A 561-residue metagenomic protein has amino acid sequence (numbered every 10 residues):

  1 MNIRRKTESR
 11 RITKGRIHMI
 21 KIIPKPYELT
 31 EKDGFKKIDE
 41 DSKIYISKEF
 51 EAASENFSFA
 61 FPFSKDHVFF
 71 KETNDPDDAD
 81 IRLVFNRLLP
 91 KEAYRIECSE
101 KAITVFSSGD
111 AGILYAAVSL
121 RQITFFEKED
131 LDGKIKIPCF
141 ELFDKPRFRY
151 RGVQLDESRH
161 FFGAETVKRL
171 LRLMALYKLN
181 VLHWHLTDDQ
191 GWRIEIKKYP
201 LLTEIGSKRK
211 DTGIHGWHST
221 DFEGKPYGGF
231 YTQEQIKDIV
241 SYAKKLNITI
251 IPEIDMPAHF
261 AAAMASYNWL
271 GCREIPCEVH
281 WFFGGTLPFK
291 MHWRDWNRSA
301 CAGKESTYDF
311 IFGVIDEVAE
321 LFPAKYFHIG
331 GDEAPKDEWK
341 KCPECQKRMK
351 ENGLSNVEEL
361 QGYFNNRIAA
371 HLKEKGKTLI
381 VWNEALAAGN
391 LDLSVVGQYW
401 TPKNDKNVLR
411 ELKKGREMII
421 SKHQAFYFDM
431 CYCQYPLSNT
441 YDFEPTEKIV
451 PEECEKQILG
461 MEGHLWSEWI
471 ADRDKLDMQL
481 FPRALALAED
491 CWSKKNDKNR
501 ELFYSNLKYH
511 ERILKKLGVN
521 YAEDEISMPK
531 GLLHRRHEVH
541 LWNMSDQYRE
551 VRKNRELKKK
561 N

Functional and structural regions predicted by a protein language model:
M1-H18: N-terminal amphipathic/basic-hydrophobic helices that include classical n-h-c signal peptides and signal-anchor
K14-R151, L379-N383, Y509-V519, E523-Q547 (+1 more regions): Acidic, contiguous N-terminal accessory segments
S47, G229, T286, K290 (+6 more regions): Hydrophobic alpha-helical scaffolding
A52-A53, F161-G163, D189-E195, P257-A263 (+6 more regions): Flexible loop/turn segments at secondary-structure boundaries
L89-Y308, G313-Y326, C342, R367 (+2 more regions): Feature activates predominantly on carbohydrate-active enzymes
W296-L393, P402-K403, V408: Active-site neighborhood of glycoside hydrolase catalytic domains
L379-V395, T401-N561: Flexible, acidic glycine-rich loops studded with aromatic residues
